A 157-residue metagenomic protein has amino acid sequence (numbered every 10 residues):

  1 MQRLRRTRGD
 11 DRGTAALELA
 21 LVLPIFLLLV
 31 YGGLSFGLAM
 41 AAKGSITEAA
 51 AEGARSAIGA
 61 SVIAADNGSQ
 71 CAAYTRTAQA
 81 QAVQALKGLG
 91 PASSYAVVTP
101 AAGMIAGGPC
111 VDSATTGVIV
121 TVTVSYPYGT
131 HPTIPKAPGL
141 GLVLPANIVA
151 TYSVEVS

Functional and structural regions predicted by a protein language model:
M1-Q84: Alpha-helical assembly-interface signal, strongest on the long, hydrophobic N-terminal helix that forms
R8-D11, A114-T115, V143-P145: Extreme N-terminus of proteins, especially the signal/transit-peptide cleavage junction and the first residues
L21, K87-P91, P132-I134: Short, structured coil/loop segments at alpha-helix boundaries
L23, L28, K87, V118-V120 (+1 more regions): Alpha-helical protein-protein interaction elements
L27-L29, G33, A51, V98 (+2 more regions): Preference for short coil/turn "hinge" residues that link or interrupt alpha-helices
E48, E52-Y128, T151-S157: Short amphipathic secondary-structure patches
G129-L142: Extended low-complexity, polyampholyte segments enriched in Ser/Thr/Pro and acidic residues
G139-V143, N147, V156: A beta-strand edge to alpha-helix "cap/lid" segment located at domain peripheries
